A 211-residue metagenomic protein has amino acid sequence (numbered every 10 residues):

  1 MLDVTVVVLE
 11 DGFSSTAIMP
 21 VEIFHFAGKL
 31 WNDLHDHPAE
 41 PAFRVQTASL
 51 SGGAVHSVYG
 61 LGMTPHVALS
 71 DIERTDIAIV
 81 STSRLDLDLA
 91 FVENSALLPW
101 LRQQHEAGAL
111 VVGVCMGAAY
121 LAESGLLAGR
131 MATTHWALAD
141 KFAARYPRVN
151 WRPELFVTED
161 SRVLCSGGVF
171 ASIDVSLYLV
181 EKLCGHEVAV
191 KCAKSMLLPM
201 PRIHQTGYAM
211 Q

Functional and structural regions predicted by a protein language model:
M1-V111, L121-E123, P153, L177 (+4 more regions): Extended, subdomain-level signal for the structured scaffold at the beginning of enzyme domains
V8, T134, G167: Small/polar loops that bind or transfer phosphate-bearing groups
L61-T64, P147, S166-G167: Short, surface-exposed amphipathic charged segments that create phosphate/polyanion-binding patches used for binding
E106-V111, L126-M131, R162: Short active-site oxyanion
Y120-L127, T158, I173: Acidic/polar active-site rim loop that often engages polyanionic ligands
L127-F156, K191: A conserved active-site-flanking secondary-structure segment within enzyme catalytic domains
F156-S195: Conserved anion/nucleotide-ligand pocket segment
